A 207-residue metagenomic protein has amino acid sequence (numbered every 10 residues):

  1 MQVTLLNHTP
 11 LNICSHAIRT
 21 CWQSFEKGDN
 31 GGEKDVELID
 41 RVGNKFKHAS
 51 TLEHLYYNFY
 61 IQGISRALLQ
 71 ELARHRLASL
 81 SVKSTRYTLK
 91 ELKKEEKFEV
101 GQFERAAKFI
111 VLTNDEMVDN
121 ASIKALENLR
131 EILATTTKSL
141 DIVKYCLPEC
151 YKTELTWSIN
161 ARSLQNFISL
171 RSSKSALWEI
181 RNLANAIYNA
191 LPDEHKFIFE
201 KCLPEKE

Functional and structural regions predicted by a protein language model:
M1-E207: Family-specific signature for flavin-dependent thymidylate synthase
